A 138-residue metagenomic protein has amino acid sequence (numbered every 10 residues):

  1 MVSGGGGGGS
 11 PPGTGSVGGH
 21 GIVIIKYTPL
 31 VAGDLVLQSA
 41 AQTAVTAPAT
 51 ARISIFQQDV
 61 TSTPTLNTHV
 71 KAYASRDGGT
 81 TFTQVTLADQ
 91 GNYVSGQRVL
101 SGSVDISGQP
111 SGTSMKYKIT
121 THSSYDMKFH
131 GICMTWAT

Functional and structural regions predicted by a protein language model:
M1-L30: Low-complexity, glycine/proline-biased repetitive segments and flexible coils/loops
P29-T138: Beta-strand-rich ligand- or partner-binding modules with a strong bias toward extracellular/periplasmic carbohydrate
